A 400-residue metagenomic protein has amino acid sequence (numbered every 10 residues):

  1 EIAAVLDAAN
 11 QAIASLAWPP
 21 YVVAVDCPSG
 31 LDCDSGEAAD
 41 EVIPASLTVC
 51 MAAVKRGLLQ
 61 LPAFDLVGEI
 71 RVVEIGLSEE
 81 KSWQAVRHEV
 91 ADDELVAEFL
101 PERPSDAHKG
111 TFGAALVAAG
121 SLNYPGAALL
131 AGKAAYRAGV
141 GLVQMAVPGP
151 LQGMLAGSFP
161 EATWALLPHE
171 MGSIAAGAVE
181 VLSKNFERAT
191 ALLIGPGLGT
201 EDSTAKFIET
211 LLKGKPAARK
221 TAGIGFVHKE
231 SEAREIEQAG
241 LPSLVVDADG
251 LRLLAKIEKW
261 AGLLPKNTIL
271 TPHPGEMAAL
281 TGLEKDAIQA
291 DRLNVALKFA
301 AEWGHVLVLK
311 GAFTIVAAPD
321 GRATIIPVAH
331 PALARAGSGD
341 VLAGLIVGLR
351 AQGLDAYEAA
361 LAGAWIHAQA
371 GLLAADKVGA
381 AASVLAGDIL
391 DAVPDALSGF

Functional and structural regions predicted by a protein language model:
E1-Q84, A146-P327: Glycine-rich phosphate/dinucleotide-binding loop and adjoining beta-alpha-beta core of small-molecule
G76-T111, S173-I174: Long, highly charged low-complexity segments
H108-T163, H169-E170: Substrate-binding N-lobe of the ribokinase-like
I236, K266, G321, G353-L354 (+3 more regions): N-terminal loops that bind phosphate or other acidic moieties and the adjacent beta-alpha structural core
V328-G337: Short pre-catalytic strand/loop immediately N-terminal to key active-site residues, enriched for Gly-Thr
R350-G363, L372-V378: Phosphate-handling active-site elements
Q369-F400: Charged C-terminal helix
